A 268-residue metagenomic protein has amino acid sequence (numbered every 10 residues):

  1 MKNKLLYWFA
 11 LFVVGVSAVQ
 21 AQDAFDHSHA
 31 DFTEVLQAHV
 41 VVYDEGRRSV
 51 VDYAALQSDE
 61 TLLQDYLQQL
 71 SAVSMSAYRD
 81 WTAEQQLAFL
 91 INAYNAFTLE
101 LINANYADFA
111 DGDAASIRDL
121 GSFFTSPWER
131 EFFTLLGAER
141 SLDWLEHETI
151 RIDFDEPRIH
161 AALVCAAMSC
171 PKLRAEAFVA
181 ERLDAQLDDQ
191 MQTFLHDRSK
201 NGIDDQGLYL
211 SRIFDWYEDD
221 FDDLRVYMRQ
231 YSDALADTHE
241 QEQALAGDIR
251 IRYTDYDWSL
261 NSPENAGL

Functional and structural regions predicted by a protein language model:
M1-L5: Positively charged n-region of N-terminal signal peptides that target proteins for export
Y7-V16: Bacterial N-terminal signal peptides
S17-A21: Sec/Tat signal peptide C-region and signal peptidase I cleavage site
Q22-I91, N95-L268: Interaction/scaffold regions that mediate signaling and macromolecular assembly across diverse proteins
